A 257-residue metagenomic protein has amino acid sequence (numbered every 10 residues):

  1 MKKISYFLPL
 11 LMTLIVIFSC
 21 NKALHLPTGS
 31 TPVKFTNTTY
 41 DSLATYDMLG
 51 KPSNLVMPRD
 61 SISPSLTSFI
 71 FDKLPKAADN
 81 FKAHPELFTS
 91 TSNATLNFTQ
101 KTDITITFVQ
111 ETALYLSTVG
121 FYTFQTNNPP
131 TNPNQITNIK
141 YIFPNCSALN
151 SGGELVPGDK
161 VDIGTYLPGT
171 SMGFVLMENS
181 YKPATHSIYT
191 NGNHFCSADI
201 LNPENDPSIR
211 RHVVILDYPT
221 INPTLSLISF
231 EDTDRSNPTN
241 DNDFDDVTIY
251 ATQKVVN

Functional and structural regions predicted by a protein language model:
M1, M12-L14: Low-complexity, intrinsically disordered short peptide segments enriched in small/polar/basic residues
M1-Y6, N21: Positively charged n-region of N-terminal signal peptides that target proteins for export
Y6-M12: Sec-dependent N-terminal signal peptides
V16-S19: C-terminal motif of bacterial Sec signal peptides marking the signal peptidase cleavage site
L24-T248, K254-V255: Extracellular distal adhesion/interaction modules in secreted or cell-surface proteins
